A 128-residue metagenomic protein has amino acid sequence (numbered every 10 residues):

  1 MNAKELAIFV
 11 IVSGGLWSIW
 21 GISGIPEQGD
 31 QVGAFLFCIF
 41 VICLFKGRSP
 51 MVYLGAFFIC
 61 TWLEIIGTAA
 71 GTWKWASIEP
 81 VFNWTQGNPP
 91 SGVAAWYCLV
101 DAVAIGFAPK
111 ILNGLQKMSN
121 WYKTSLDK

Functional and structural regions predicted by a protein language model:
M1-K128: Aromatic-rich, lipid-facing transmembrane alpha helices and their immediate juxtamembrane interface loops in integral
